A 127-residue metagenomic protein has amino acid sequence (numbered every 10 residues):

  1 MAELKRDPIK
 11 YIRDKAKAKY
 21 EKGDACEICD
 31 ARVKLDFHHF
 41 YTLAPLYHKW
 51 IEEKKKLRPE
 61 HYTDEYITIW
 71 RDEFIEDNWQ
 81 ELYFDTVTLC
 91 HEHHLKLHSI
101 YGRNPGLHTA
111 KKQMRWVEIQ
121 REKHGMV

Functional and structural regions predicted by a protein language model:
A2-K5, H94-V127: C-terminal/domain-terminus segments
E3-K17, T68-E76: Short Cys/His-rich Zn2+-coordinating modules
K10-Y62, E92: Short cysteine-rich loop/turn motifs with clustered Cys
K17-E21, E76-D85: Immediate flanking context of iron-sulfur cluster ligation sites
L57-I75, W79, V117-G125: Compositionally biased, intrinsically disordered low-complexity regions enriched in charged/polar residues
H61-W70, W79-H108: Short Cys/His-centered divalent metal-binding micro-motifs
